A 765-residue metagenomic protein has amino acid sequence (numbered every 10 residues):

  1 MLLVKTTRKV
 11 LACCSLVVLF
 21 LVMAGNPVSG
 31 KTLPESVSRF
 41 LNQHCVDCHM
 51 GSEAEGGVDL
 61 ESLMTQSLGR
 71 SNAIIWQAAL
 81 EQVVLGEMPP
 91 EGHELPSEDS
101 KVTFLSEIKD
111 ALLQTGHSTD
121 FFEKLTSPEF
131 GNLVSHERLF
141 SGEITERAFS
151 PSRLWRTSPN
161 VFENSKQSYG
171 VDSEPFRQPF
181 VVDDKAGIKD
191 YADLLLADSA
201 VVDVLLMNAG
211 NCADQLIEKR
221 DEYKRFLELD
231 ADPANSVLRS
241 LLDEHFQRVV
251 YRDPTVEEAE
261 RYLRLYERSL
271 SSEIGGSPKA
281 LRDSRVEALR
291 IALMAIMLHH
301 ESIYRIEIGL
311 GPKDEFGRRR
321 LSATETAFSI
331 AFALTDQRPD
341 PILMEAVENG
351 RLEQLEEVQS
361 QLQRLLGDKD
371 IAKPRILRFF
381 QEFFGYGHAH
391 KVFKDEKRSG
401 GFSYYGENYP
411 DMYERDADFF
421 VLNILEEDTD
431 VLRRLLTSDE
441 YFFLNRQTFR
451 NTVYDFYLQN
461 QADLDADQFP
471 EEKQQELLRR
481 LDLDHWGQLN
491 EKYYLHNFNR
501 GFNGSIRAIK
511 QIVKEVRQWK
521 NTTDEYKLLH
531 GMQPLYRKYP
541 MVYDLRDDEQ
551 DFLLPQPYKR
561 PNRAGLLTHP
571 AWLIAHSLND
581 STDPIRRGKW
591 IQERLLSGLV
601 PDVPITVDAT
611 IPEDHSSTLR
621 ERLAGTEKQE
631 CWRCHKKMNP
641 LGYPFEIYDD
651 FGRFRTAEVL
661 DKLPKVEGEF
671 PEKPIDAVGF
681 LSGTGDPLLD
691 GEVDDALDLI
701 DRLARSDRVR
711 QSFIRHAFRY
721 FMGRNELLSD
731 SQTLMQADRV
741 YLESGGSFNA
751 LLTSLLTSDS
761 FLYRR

Functional and structural regions predicted by a protein language model:
M1-S15: Bacterial N-terminal signal peptides that target proteins for export
A12-A24: Bacterial N-terminal signal peptides
V28-L227, E244-R248, R252-K279, I291 (+9 more regions): Aromatic- and Gly/Pro-enriched helix-to-coil junctions and flexible linker segments
V28-V102, P555-A696, I700-A704, R710 (+3 more regions): Sequence context surrounding c-type heme c attachment/ligation sites in exported
E35, L95-D99, D232-S240, D253-E257 (+16 more regions): Soluble non-cytosolic domains of exported or imported proteins
F104-E107, H117-F121, S127-S240, H245-V249 (+8 more regions): Extended surface/linker regions that mediate inter-domain or inter-protein docking in multi-component redox
G309-D314, E396-G400, I647-G652: Short secondary-structure boundary/capping segments
E357-L365, F748-L755: Short, well-structured alpha-helical segments that form the helix of a local strand-helix-strand
